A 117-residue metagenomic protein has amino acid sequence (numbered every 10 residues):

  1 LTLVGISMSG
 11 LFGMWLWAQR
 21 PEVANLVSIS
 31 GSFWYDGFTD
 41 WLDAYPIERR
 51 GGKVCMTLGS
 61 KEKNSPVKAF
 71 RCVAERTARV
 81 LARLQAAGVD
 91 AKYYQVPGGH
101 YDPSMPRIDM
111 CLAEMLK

Functional and structural regions predicted by a protein language model:
L1-S7, L26: Alpha/beta-hydrolase fold nucleophile elbow
G10-R20: Short glycine-enriched nucleophile-adjacent loop and the immediately C-terminal alpha-helix near the catalytic center
L11-F12, D36-R49: Alpha-helical scaffolding within the catalytic cores of extracellular/periplasmic polymer-degrading hydrolases
V23-A24, G51: Core-facing hydrophobic residues within beta-strands of well-ordered domains
V27-Y35, G59-E62: Active-site nucleophile loop of the alpha/beta-hydrolase fold
S32-F38, G99-S104: Acidic-and-aromatic substrate-binding clefts and catalytic sites of carbohydrate-active enzymes
C55-S60, A74-A78, A82-K117: C-terminal catalytic histidine-bearing segment of alpha/beta-hydrolase fold enzymes
K63-E75: Short, flexible/disordered intra-domain loops and linkers
